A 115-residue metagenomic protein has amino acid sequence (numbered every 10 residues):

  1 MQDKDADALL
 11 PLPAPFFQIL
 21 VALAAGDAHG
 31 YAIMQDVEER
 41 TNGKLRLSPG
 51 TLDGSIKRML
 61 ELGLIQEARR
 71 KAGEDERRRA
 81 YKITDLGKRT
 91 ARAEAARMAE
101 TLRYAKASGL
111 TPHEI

Functional and structural regions predicted by a protein language model:
M1-D3: Long, low-complexity, charged/polar intrinsically disordered regions in eukaryotic proteins
D5-L9, R69-R70: Short beta-strand/turn micro-motifs at beta-sheet edges
D7-T51: N-terminal helix-turn-helix DNA-binding core of bacterial DNA-binding proteins
L52-M59: Basic amphipathic alpha-helical segments that dock to polyanions
L60-R77, K82: Beta-hairpin "wing" of winged helix-turn-helix
I83-K88: Accessory beta->alpha helical hairpin/"wing" motif in late/C-terminal subdomains of nucleic-acid enzymes
R89-I115: Amphipathic alpha-helical dimerization/coiled-coil segments that flank or bridge DNA-binding/regulatory modules
